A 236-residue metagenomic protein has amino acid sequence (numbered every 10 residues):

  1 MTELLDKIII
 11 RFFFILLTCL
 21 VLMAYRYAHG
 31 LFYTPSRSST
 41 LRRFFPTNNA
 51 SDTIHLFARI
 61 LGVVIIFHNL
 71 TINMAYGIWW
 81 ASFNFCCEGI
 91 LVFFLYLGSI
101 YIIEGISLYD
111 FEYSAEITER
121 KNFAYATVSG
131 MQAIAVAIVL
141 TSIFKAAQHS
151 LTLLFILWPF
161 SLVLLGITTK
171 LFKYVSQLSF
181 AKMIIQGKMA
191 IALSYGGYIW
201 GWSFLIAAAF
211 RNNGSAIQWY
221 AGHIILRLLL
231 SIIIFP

Functional and structural regions predicted by a protein language model:
E3-V21, W80-L97, Q148-L165, W219-I234: Alpha-helical transmembrane segments
M23-T47, S176: Membrane-interface helix-loop junction between the first two transmembrane segments
T40-H55, Y113-V128, F180-Y195: Membrane-interface segments at loop-to-transmembrane junctions
I65-H68, M131-S142, Y195-N212: Hydrophobic alpha-helical transmembrane segments in multi-pass integral membrane proteins
I72-W80, I143-T152, F180-A181, F210-A221: Membrane-interface helix termini and inter-helical loops of multi-pass transporters
Y76-L91, S99-S129, K145-L153: Membrane-interface helix-loop-helix junctions at boundaries between adjacent transmembrane segments
G89-E112, L164-Q186, L230-P236: Alpha-helical transmembrane segments and their immediate juxtamembrane interface regions
Y198, S203-P236: Intrinsically disordered, low-complexity segments enriched in Gly and acidic/Ser/Thr residues that form flexible
